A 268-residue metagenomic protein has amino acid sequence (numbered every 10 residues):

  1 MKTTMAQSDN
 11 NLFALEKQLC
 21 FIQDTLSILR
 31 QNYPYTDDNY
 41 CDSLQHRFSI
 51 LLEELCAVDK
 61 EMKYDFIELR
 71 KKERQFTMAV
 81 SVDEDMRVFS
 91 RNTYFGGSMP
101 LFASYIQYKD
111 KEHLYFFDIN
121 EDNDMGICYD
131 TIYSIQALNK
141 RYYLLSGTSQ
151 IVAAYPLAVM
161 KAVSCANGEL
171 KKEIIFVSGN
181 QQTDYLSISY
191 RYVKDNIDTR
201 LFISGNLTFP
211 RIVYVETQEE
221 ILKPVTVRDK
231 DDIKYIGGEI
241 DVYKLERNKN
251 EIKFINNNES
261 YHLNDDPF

Functional and structural regions predicted by a protein language model:
M1-Q18: Bacterial Sec-dependent N-terminal signal peptides
L19-S90, L101: Solvent-exposed N-terminal domain segments of exported/luminal and surface proteins
D83-E84, S90-M99, Q107-D110, G147-A153 (+2 more regions): Short, flexible beta-strand-to-coil junctions
E84-D85, K140-Y142: Short coil/turn segments that connect the beta-strands within blades of beta-propeller domains
V88-F89, G96-A137: Short N-terminal edge-element motif at the start of the domain
L101-D110, L157-N167, G237-K249: Beta-propeller blade signature
H113-N120, K171-D184, K253-Y261: Beta-propeller fold detector
D124-N139, G147-I151, K171-R247, F268: Short aromatic loop motif centered on NTY/YTY
